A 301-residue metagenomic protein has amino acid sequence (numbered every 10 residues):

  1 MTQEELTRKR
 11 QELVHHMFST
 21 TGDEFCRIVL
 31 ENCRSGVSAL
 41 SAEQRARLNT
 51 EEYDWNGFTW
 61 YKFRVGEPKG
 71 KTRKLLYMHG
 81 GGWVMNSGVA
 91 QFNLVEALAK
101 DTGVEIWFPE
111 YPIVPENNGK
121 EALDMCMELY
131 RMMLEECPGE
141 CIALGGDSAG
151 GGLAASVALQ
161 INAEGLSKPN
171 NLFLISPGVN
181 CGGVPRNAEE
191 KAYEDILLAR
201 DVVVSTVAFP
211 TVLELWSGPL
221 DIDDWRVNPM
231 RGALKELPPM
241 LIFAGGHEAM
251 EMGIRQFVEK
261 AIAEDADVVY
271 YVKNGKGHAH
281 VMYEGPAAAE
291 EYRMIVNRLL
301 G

Functional and structural regions predicted by a protein language model:
M1-P68, G301: A glycine/proline-hinged amphipathic helix-loop "lid/cap" segment that gates access to hydrophobic ligand pockets
M17, E51, W55-Y61, E67-G301: Alpha/beta-hydrolase superfamily serine-hydrolase fold, recognizing
